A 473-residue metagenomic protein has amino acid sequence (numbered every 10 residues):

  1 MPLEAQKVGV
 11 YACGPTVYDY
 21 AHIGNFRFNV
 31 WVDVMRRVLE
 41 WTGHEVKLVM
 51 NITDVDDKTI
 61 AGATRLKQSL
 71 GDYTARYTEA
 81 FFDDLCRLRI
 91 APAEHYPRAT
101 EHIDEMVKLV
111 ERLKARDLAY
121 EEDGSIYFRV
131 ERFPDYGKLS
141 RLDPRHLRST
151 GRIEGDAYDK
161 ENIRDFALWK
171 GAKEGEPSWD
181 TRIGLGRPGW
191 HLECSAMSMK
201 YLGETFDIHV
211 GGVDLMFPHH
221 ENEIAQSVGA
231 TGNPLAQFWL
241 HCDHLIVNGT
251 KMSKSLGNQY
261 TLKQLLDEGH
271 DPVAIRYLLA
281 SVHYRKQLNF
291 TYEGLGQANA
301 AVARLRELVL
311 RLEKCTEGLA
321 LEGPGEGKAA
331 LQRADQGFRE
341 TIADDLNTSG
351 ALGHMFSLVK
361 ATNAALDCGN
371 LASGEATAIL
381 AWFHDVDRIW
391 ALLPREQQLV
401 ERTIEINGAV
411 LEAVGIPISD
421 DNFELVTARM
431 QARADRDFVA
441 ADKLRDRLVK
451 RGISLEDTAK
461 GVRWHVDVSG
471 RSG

Functional and structural regions predicted by a protein language model:
M1-R89, W464: N-terminal, positively charged nucleic-acid-binding surface of large information/translation enzymes
M1-Y18, N29-V34, D83, D104-K314: Alpha-helical recognition segments enriched in aromatics with Gly/Pro capping that present substrate-recognition
E45-K47, D117-D123, S454-E456: Short, well-structured beta-strand/strand-turn elements
I52-D57, T78-F81, A91-M106, G124-F133: Short, glycine/charge-rich beta-strand/loop segments that flank catalytic centers and engage negatively charged groups
A61-R65, Y136-G137, E223-I224, R471: Short low-complexity, flexible loop/linker segments enriched in glycine and/or proline with clustered acidic
A63-L70, E94-T100, G212-V213: The substrate-binding groove and active-site-proximal loops of carbohydrate-active enzymes, especially glycoside
N258-G473: Structural preference for alpha-helix termini/caps and helix-kink/transition segments
